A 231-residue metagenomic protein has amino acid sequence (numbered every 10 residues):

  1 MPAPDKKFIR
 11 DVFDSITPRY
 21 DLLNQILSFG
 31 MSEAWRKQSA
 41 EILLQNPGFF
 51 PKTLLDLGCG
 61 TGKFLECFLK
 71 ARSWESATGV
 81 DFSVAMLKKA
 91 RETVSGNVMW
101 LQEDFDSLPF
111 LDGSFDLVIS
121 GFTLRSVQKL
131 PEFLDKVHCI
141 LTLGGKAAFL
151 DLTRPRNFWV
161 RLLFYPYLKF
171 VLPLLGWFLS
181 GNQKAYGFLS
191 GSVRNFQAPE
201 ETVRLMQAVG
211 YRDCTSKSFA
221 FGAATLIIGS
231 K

Functional and structural regions predicted by a protein language model:
M1-D21, L168, L179: N-terminal, positively charged/glycine-rich alpha-helical extensions of SAM-dependent methyltransferases
Y20, V118-I119: Hydrophobic beta-strand segment of the Class I
G30-F50: Conserved alpha-helix/loop element of class I SAM-dependent methyltransferases that forms part of the SAM/SAH-binding
L55-S107: Class I SAM-dependent methyltransferase SAM/SAH-binding core
W74, L150-L205, T215: C-terminal alpha-helical "lid/dimerization" subdomain adjacent to the S-adenosyl-L-methionine
D106-L117: A short acidic, Gly/Pro-enriched loop at the edge of an enzyme's catalytic core that lines a small-molecule cofactor
P131-K146: A short glycine-rich, Lys/Arg-flanked "PGG" loop and its adjoining helix->strand segment in the class I
G210-K231: Core SAM-dependent methyltransferase catalytic element
